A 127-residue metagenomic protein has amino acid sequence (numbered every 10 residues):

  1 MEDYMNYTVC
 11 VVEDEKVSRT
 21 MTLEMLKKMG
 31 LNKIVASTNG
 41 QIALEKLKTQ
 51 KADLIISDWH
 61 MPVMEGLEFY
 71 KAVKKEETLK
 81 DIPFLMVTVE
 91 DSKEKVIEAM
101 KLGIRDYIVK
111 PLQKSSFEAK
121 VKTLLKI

Functional and structural regions predicted by a protein language model:
E13: Conserved acidic carboxylate
K16-V35: Two-component/phosphorelay signaling modules centered on CheY-like receiver
L23-E24, E68, D91-D106: Alpha4 helix (beta4-alpha4-beta5 surface) of REC/receiver domains from two-component response regulators
A36-L54: Acidic, metal-coordinating helix/loop segments flanking the phosphotransfer/catalytic sites of two-component signaling
N39-I42, E65-K71: Acidic catalytic/metal-coordinating carboxylates
M61: Receiver (REC) domain active-site loop signature in two-component systems and cognate sites in sensor histidine kinases
L112-V121: C-terminal output helix
